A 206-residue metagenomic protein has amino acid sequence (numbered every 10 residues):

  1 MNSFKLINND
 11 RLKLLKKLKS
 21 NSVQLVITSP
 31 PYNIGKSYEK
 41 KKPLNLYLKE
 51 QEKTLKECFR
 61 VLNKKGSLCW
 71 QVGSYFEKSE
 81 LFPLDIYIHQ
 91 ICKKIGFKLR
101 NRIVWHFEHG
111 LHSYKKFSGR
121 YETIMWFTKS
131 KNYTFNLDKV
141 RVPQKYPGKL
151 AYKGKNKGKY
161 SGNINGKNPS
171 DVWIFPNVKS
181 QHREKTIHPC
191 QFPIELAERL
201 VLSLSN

Functional and structural regions predicted by a protein language model:
M1-N206: Core catalytic lobe of class I
